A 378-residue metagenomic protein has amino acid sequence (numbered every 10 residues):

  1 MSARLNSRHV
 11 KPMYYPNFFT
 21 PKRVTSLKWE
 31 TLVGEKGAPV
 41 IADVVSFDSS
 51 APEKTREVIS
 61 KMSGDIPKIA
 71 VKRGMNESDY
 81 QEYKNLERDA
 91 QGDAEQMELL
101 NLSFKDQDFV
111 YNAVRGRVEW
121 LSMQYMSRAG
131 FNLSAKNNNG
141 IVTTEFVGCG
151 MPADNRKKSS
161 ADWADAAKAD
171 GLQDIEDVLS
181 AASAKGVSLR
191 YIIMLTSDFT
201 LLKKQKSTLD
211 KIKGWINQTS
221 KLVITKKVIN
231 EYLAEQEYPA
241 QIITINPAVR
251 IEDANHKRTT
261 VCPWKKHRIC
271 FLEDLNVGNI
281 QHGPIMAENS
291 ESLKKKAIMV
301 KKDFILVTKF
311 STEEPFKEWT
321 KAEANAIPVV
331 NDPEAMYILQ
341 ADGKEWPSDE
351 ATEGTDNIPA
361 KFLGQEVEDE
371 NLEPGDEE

Functional and structural regions predicted by a protein language model:
M1-P21: Eukaryotic phosphotyrosine signaling hubs
N17-D89: Assembly/oligomerization interface modules of large self-assembling protein complexes
F18-K36, F109-F146, Q281-F304: Contiguous N-terminal and early-domain "leader" segments and peripheral loops that mark the onset or edge of a domain
K28, R190-L195, I242-T244: A structural signal for short, well-ordered beta-strand segments and their strand-loop junctions that often border
P67-P152, D174-I175, S180-D198, F316-N325 (+1 more regions): Long, contiguous amphipathic alpha-helices that act as assembly "spine/axial" helices in icosahedral shell and virion
G140-K221, V228, Y232: Extended, solvent-exposed, turn-rich assembly/linker loops in the middle of proteins
L209-E378: Sequence/fold signature of self-assembling virion shell proteins
